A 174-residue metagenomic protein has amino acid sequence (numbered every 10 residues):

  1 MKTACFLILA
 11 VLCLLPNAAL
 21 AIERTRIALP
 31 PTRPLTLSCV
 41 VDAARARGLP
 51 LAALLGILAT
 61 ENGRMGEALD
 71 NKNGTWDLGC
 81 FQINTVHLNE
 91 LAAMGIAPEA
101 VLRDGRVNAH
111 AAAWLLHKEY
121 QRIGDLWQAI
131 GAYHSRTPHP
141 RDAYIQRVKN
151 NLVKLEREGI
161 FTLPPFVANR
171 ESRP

Functional and structural regions predicted by a protein language model:
M1-A4: Positively charged n-region of N-terminal signal peptides that target proteins for export
L7-P16: Bacterial N-terminal signal peptides
A19: Acidic two-metal-ion nuclease catalytic site recognized across multiple nuclease folds, prominently DnaQ/RNase D-T
I22-P174: Catalytic glycan-binding domains that act on GlcNAc-containing polysaccharides
